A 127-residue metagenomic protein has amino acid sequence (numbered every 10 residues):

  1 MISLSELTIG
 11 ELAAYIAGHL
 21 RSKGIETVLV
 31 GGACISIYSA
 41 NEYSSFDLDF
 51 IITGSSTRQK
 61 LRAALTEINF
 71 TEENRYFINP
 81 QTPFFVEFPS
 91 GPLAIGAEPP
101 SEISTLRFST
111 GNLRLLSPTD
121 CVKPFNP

Functional and structural regions predicted by a protein language model:
M1-P127: Compositionally biased terminal segments of proteins
